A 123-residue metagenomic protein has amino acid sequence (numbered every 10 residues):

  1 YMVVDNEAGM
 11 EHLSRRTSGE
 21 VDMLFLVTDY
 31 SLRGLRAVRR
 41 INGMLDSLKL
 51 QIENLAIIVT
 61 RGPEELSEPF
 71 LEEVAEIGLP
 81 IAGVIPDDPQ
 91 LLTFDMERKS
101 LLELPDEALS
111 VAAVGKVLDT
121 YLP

Functional and structural regions predicted by a protein language model:
Y1-V84, T93: Conserved catalytic-core segment of NTP-binding enzymes
K49, R61, R98-K99, K116: Context-gated lysine
D87: ATP/adenylate-binding site constellation spanning eukaryotic-like Ser/Thr protein kinases, ABC-transporter
F94, L104, P123: Residues that scaffold the ATP/ADP-binding catalytic core of kinase and kinase-like folds
E97-V114: C-terminal boundary of histidine-terminating zinc-finger modules
A113-P123: C-terminal alpha-helix
